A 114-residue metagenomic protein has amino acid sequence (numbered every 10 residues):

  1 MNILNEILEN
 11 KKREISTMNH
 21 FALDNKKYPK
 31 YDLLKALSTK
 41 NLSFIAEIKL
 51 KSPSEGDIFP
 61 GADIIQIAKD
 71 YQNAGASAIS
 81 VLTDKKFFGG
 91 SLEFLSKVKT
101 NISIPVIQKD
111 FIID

Functional and structural regions predicted by a protein language model:
M1-S103: Conserved N-terminal beta1-alpha1 strand-loop-helix module at the mouth
S103-D114: Conserved anion-binding
